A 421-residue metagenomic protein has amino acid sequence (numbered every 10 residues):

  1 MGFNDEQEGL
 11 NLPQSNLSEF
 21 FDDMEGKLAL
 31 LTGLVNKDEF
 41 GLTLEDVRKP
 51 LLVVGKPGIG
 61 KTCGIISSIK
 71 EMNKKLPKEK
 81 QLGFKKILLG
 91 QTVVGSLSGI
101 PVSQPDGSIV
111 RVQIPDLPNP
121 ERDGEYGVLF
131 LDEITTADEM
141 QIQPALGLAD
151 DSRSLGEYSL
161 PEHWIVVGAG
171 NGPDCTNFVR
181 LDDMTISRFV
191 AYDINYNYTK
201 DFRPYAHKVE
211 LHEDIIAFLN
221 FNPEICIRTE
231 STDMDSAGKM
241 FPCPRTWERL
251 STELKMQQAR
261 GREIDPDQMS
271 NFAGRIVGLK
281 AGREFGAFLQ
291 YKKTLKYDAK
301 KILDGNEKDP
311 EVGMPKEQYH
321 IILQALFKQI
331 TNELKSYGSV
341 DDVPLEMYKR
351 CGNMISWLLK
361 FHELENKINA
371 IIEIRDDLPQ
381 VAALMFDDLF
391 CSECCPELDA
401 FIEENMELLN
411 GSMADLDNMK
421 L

Functional and structural regions predicted by a protein language model:
M1-K86, G90, S96, F327-L421: Non-catalytic accessory segments flanking P-loop/AAA+ NTPase cores
G2-N222: AAA+ P-loop NTPase catalytic core and its hallmark functional loops
F3, F20-F21, F40, F84 (+16 more regions): Phenylalanine-focused residue identity feature
P13-S18, G26-A29, A137, A145 (+16 more regions): A sequence-composition feature that detects small, non-aromatic residues
K208-I372, D376-P379: Alpha-helical lid/collar subdomain of P-loop NTPases
